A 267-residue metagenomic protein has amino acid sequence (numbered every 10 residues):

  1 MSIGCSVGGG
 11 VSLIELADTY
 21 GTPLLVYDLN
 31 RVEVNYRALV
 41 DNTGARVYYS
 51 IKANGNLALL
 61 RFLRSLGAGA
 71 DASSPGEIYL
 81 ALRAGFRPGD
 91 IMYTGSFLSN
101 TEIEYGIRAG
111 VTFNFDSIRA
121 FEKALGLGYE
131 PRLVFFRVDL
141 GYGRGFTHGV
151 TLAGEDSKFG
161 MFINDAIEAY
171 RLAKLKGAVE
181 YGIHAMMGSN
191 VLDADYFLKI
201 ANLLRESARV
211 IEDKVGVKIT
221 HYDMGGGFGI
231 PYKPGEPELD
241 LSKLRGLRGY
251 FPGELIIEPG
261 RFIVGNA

Functional and structural regions predicted by a protein language model:
M1-T112, R119-R132, L175, V179 (+2 more regions): A charged N-terminal "starter" segment
L29, E33, N100, I118 (+4 more regions): Non-membrane alpha-helical structural segments and their capping/turn regions in soluble enzymes
N30, K52-N56, S73-G76, S96-L98 (+5 more regions): Active-site beta-loop-alpha junctions enriched in small/polar residues
N35, A81, I163-A178, L204-V215 (+1 more regions): Structured alpha-helical segments in the cores of large, soluble enzyme domains
L60, Y142-K158, G182-F197, H221-L239 (+1 more regions): Active-site-proximal beta-alpha loop/turn segments in soluble metabolic enzymes
G69, M92, N114, F135-R137 (+3 more regions): Structured core elements
D116-V179: Conserved anion-binding
Y196-A267: C-terminal active-site-proximal or functional interface alpha/beta core segments in diverse enzymes
